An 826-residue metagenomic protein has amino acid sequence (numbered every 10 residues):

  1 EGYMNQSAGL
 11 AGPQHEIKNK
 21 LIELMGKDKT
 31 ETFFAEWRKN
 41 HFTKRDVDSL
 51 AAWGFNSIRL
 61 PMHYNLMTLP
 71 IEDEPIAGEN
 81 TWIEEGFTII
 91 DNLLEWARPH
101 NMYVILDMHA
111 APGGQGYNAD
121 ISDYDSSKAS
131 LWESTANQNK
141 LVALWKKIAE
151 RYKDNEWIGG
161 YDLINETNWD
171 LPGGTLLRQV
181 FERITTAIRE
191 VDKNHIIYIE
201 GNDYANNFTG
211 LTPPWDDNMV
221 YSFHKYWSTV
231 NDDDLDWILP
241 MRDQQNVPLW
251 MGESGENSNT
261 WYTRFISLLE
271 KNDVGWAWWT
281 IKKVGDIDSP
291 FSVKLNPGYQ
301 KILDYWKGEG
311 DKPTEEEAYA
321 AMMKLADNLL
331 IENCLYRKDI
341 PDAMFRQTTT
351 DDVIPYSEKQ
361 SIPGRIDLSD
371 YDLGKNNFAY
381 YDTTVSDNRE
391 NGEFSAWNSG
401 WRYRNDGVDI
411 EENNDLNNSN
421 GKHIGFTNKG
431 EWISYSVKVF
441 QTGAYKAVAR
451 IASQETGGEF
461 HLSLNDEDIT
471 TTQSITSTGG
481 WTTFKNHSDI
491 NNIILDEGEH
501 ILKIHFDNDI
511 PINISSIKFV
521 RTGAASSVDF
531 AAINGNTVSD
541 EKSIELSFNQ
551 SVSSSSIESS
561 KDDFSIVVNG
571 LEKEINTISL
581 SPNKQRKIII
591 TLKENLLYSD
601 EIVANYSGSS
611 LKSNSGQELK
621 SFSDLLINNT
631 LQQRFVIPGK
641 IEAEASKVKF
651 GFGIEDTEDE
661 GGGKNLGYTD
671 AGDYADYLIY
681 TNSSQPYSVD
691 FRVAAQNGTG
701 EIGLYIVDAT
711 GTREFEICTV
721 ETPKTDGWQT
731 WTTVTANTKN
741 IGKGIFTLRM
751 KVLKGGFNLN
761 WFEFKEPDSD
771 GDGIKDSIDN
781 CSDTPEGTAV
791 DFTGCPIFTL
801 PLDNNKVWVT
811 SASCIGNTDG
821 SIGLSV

Functional and structural regions predicted by a protein language model:
E1-I196, G201-T209: Active-site mouth of glycoside hydrolases
E133, N139-K283, D288-L303: Extracellular glycoside hydrolase catalytic/binding regions
R264, L268-S361: Aromatic-rich peripheral "rim/lid" segments of glycoside hydrolase catalytic domains that contact and position glycan
A343-D529, S555, N583, N595-S599 (+2 more regions): Extracytoplasmic
S539-E545, P686, S813-G823: Short coil/turn motif common to extracellular beta-sandwich-like domains
K542-L580, S607-K612, S623-N628: Short, surface-exposed alpha-helix to beta-strand junction/turn motifs within ectodomains of secreted and cell-envelope
P767-D803: Extracellular calcium-associated, cysteine-rich motifs in secreted modular proteins
S769, P796-V826: Proline- and Ser/Thr-rich low-complexity, intrinsically disordered segments
